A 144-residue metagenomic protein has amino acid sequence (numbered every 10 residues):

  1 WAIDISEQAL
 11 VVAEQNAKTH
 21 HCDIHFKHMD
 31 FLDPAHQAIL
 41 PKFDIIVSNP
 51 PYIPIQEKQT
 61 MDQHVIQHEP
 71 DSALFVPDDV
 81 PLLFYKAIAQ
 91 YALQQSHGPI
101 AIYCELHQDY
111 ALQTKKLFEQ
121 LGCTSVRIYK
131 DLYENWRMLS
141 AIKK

Functional and structural regions predicted by a protein language model:
W1-K58, A87: Conserved SAM/SAH cofactor-binding pocket of Class I
H21, L40, E69, H97 (+1 more regions): Short, well-ordered coil/turn elements that cap or connect secondary structure elements
H25-K27, S72, R127: Structural signal for short hydrophobic segments within the conserved structured cores of catalytic domains across
D30-L32, L132-E134, K144: Short, solvent-exposed coil/turn elements at secondary-structure transition points
Y52, I142-K144: C-terminal beta-strand of the catalytic ATP-binding
Y52-L83: Mobile active-site "lid"/loop adjacent to the S-adenosyl-L-methionine
D78-A141: Conserved Class I SAM-dependent methyltransferase catalytic core
